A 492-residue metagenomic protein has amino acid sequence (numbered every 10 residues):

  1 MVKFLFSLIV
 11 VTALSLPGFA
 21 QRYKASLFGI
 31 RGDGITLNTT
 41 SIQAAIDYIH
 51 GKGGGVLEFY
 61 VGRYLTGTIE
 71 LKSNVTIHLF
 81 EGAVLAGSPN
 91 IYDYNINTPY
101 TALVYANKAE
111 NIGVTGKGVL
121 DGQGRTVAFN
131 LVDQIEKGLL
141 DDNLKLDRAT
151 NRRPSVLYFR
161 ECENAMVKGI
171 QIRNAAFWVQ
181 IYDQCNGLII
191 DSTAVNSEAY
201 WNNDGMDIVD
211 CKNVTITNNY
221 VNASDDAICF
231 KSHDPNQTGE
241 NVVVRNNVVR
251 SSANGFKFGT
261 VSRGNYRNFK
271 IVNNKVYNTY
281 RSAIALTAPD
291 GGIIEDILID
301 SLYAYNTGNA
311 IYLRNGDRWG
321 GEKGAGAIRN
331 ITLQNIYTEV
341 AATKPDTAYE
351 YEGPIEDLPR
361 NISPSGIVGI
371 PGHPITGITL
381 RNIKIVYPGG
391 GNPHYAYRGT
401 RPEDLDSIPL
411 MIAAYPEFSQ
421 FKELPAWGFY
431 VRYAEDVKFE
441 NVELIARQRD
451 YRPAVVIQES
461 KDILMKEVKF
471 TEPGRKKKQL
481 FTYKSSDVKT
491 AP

Functional and structural regions predicted by a protein language model:
M1-Y23: Bacterial Sec-dependent N-terminal signal peptides
F19-P492: Extracellular/periplasmic carbohydrate-active domains that bind, remodel, or depolymerize complex polysaccharides
